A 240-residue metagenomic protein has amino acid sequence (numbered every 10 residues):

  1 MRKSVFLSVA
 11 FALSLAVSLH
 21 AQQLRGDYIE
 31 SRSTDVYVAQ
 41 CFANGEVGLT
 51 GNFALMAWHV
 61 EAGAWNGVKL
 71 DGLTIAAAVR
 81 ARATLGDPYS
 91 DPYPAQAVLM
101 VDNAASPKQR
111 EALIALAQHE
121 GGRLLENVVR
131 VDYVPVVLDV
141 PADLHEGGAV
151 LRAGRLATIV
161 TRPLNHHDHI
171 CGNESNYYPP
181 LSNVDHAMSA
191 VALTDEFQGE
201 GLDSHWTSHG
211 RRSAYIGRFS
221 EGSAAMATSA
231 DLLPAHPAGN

Functional and structural regions predicted by a protein language model:
M1-V9: Bacterial N-terminal signal peptides that target proteins for export
F6, A39-C41, G63-W65, S106 (+1 more regions): Generic "edge-of-domain/loop-turn" microfeature
S8-A16: Bacterial N-terminal signal peptides
L15-Q23: Bacterial Sec-dependent signal peptides at the C-terminal "C-region" and cleavage site
Q22-V101: N-terminal Sec/ER secretory leader and immediately downstream segment of secreted/extracellular precursors
M100-S223: Mature, soluble, non-transmembrane domains
A227-T228: Terminal low-complexity interaction tails
A238-N240: Short, solvent-exposed mixed-charge patches
